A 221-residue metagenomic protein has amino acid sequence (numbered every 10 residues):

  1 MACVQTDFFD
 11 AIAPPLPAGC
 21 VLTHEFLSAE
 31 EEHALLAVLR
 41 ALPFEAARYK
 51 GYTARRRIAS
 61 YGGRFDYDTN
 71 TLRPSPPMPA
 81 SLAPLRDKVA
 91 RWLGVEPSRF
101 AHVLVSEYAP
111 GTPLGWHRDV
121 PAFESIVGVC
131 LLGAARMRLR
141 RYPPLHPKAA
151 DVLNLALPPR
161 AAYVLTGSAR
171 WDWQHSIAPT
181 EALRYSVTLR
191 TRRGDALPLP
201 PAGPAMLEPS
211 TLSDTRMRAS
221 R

Functional and structural regions predicted by a protein language model:
M1-R221: Non-heme Fe(II) oxygenase metal-center motifs and adjacent flexible, charged/small-residue loops
